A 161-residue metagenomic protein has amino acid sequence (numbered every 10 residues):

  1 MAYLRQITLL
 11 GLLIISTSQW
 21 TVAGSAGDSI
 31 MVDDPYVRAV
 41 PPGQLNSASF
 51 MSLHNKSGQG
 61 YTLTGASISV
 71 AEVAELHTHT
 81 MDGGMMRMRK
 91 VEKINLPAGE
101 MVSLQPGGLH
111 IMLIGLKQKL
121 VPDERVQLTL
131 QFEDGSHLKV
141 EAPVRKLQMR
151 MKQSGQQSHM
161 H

Functional and structural regions predicted by a protein language model:
M1-T8: Bacterial N-terminal signal peptides that target proteins for export
Y3, S18-V22: N-terminal secretory/membrane-targeting helices
T8-Q19: Bacterial N-terminal signal peptides
G24-H161: Compact, glycine-rich, soluble single-domain proteins
